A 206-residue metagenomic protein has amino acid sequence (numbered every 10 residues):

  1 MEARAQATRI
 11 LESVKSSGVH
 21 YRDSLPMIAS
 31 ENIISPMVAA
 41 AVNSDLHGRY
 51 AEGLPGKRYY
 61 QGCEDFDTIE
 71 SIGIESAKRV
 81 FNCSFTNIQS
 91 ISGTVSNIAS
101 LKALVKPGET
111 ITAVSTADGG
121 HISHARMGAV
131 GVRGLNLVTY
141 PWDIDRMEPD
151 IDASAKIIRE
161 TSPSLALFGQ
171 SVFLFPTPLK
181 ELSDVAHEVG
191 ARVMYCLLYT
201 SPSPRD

Functional and structural regions predicted by a protein language model:
M1-K57: N-terminal "arm"/small-domain region of PLP-dependent enzymes with the aminotransferase-like
Y50-V95: Conserved N-terminal alpha-helix of the aminotransferase class I/II PLP-enzyme fold
V105-H121: Conserved PLP-anchoring active-site segment centered on the Schiff-base-forming lysine
A125-F168, P176: PLP-dependent aminotransferase-class I/II
F168-G190: Active-site core of PLP-dependent enzymes with the aminotransferase class I/II
V189-L197: Short beta-strand/loop segments at the ligand-binding rim of alpha/beta enzyme cores
Y199-D206: Conserved small/polar residues in nucleotide/adenosyl-binding loops
